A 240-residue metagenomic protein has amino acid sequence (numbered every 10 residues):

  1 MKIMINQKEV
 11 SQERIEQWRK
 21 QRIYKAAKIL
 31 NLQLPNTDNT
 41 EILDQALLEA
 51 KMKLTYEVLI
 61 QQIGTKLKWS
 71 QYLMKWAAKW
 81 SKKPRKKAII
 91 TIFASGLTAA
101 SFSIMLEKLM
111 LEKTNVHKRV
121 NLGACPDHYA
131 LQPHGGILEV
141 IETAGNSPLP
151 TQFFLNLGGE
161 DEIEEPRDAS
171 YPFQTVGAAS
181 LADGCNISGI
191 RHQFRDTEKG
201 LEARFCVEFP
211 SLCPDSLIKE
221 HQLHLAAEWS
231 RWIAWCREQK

Functional and structural regions predicted by a protein language model:
K2-K51, S170-S230: Beta-strand/loop substructures that line and gate deep hydrophobic ligand-binding cavities in soluble
R19-Y24, V58-A77, Q152-N156, T175-A179: Generic hydrophobic, helix-prone segments enriched in Leu/Val/Ile
L34-H134: Hydrophobic ligand-binding cavity/cleft-lining segments
I92, F153-E162, S188-D196: Hydrophobic/aromatic beta-strand elements that line small-molecule binding cavities or substrate pockets in beta-rich
G96-T98, A144, E198, F209: Short, flexible loop/turn elements at secondary-structure junctions
M105, F153-N156, S216-E220: Surface-exposed beta-strand edges and their flanking turn/coil or helix-capping segments
K113, K118-D183: Glycine-rich portal/gate segments that line the openings of hydrophobic small-molecule binding cavities
C236-K240: Short, highly charged C-terminal tails/helix-capping segments
